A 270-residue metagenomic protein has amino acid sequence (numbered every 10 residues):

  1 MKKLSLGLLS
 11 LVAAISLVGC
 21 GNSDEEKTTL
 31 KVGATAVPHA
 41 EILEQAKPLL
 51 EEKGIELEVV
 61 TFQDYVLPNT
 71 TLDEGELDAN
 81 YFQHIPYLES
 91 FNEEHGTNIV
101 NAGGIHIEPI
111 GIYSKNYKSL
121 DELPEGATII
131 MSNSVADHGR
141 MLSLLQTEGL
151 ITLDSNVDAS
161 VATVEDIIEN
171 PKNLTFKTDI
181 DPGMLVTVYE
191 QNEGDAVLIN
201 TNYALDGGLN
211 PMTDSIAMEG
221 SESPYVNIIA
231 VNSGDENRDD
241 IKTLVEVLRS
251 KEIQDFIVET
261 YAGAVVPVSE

Functional and structural regions predicted by a protein language model:
I15-G19: C-terminal motif of bacterial Sec signal peptides marking the signal peptidase cleavage site
G21-D24: Bacterial signal peptide processing site
E26-V37, I55-T61, T128-I129: Short, well-ordered beta-strand elements
V37, Q63-Y65, G75, A79-E89 (+4 more regions): Beta->alpha turn/N-cap motifs
V60-T70, D158-T187: Short helix-initiation/N-cap motifs at beta->coil->alpha
A102-I151, Q254: A conserved helix-loop-strand patch within extracytoplasmic ligand-binding domains of the periplasmic binding
G104-S114, L205-E246, K251, P267-E270: Periplasmic-binding protein-like
D137-Q146, L248-V268: Periplasmic-binding protein-like
